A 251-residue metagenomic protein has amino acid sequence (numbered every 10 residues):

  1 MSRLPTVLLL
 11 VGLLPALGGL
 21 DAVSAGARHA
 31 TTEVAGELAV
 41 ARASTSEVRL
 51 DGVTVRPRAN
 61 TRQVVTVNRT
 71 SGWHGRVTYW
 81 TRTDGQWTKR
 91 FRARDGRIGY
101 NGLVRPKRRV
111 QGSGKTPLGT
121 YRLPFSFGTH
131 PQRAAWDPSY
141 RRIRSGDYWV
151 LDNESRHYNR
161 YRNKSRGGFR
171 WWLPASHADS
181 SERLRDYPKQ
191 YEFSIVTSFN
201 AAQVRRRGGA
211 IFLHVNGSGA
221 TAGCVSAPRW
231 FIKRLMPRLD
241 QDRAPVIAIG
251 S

Functional and structural regions predicted by a protein language model:
M1-R28: Secretory targeting and sorting signals
V34-T221, I232-R243: Cell wall/extracellular polymer interaction/catalysis modules
G223-V225: Extracytosolic low-complexity repeat regions of secreted or lipid-anchored proteins
D242-S251: Low-complexity, Gly/Ser/Thr/Pro-rich intrinsically disordered linker/tail segments
